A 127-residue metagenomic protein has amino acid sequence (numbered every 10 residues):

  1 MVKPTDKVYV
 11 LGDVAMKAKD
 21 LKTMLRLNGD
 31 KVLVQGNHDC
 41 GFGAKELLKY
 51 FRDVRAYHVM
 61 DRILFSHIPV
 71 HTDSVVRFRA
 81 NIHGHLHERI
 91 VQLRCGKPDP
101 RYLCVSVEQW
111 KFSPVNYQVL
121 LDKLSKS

Functional and structural regions predicted by a protein language model:
M1-V59: Core catalytic region of metal-dependent phosphoesterases/phosphodiesterases, especially metallo-beta-lactamase-like
E46-S127: Conserved beta-sheet core of the metallophosphoesterase superfamily
